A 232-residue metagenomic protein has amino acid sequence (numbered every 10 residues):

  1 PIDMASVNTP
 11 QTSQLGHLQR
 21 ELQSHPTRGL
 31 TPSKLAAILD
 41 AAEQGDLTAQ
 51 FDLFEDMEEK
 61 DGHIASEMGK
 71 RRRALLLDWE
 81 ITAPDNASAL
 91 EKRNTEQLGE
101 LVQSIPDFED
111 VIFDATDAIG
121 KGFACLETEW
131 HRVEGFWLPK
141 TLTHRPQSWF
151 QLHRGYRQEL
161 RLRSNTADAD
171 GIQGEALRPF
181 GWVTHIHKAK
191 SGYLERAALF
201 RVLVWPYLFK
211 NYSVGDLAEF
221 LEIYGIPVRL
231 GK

Functional and structural regions predicted by a protein language model:
D3-A5, T9-T12, R20-L30, L35-Q44 (+3 more regions): Structured, contiguous alpha/beta core segments that scaffold functional sites
K60-S66: BRCT (BRCA1 C-terminal) domain core and associated BRCT-interaction motifs
R71-A83: Active-site acidic/histidine clusters and adjacent loop/turn architecture that either coordinate catalytic ions
